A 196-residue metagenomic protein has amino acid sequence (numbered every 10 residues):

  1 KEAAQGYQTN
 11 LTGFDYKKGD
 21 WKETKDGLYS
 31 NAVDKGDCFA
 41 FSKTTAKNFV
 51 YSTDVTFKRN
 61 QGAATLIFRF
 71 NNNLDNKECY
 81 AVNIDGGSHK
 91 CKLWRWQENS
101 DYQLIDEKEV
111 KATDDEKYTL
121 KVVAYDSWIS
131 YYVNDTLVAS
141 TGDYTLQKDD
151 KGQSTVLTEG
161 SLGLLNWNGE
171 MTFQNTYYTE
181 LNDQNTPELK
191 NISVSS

Functional and structural regions predicted by a protein language model:
K1-G36, I192-S196: Extracellular glycan-recognition surfaces and repeat-rich motifs
T24, D85-G87, Y125: Structural motif
N31-Q97: Secretory/extracellular carbohydrate-interaction modules and structurally similar beta-sandwich "look-alikes"
D37-T44, D106-A112, G152, L162-G163: Beta-strand-rich interaction surfaces with strong enrichment in secreted/lumenal proteins
T53, D114-Q147, T176: Carbohydrate-binding surfaces in secreted/extracellular proteins
Q97-T119: Short, aromatic/His-centered strand-loop micro-motif at the edge of beta-sheets
T141-Q174: Flexible glycan-contacting loops in extracellular carbohydrate-active proteins
Q174-Y178, I192: Extracellular beta-strand elements of beta-rich domains used for carbohydrate recognition/degradation or cell-matrix
